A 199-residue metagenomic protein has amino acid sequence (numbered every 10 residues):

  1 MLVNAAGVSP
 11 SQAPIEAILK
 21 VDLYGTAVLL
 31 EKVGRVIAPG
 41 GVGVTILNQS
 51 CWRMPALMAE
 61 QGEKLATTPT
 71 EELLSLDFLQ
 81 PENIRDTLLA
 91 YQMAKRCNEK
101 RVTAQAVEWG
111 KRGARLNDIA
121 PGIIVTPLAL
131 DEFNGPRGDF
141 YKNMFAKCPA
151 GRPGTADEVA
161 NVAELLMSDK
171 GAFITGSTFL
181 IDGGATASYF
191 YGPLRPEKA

Functional and structural regions predicted by a protein language model:
G7-Q12, R35, P39-R112, P121-T126: Catalytic loop of short-chain dehydrogenase/reductase
I18-L19: A hydrophobic alpha-helix adjacent to the NAD(P)-binding/active-site core of NAD(P)-dependent oxidoreductases, strongly
L29-L30, R101-T103, A160-A163, M167: Short-chain dehydrogenase/reductase
L57-E71, I124-K147, S188-A199: A glycine/serine/threonine-rich, flexible loop-to-helix segment that serves as the NAD(P) cofactor-binding "lid"
R115, I174-G176: Short, small/polar-rich loop/turn modules that mediate ligand/substrate recognition or access, typified
C148-V159, K170: A conserved structural motif in NAD(P)-dependent oxidoreductases
